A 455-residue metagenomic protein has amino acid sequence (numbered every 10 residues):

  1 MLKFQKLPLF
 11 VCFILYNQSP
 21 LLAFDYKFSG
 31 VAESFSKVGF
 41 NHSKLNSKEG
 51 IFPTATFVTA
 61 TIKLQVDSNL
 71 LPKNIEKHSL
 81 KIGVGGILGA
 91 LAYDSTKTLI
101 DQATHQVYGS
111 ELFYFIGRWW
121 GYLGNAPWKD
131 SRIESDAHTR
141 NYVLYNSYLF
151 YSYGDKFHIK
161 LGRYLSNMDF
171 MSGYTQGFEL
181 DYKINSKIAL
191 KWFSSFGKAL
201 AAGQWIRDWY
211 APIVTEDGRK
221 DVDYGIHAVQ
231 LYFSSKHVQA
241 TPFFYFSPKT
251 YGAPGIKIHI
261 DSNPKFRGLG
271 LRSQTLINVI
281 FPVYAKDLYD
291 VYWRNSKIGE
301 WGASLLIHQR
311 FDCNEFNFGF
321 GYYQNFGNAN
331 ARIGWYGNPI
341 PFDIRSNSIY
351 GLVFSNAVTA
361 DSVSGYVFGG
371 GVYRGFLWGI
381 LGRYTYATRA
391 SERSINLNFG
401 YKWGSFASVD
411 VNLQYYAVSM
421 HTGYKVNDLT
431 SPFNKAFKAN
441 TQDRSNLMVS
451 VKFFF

Functional and structural regions predicted by a protein language model:
L2-D25: Classical Sec-dependent N-terminal signal peptides that target proteins to the secretory pathway
P20-I159, G371, I380, N398-G400 (+2 more regions): Beta-barrel outer-membrane channel/assembly domains of diderm bacteria
L21-F28, D67-I82, K156, K187-A189 (+5 more regions): Short loop/turn motifs that connect adjacent beta-strands in outer-membrane beta-barrel proteins
F24, T54-I62, R140-Y145, S172-Q176 (+6 more regions): Residues that define the transmembrane beta-barrel architecture of outer-membrane proteins
I62-S68, S147-Y151, F178-Y182, V229-S235 (+6 more regions): Residues on the lipid-exposed face of transmembrane beta-strands in outer-membrane beta-barrel proteins
A92, K191-G255, D261-D343, A360 (+1 more regions): Outer-membrane beta-barrel translocator/channel fold
D155-M168, G173, F178, L190-S194 (+9 more regions): Transmembrane beta-strand segments that form the barrel wall of outer-membrane beta-barrel proteins
Y323-K402: C-terminal structural cap/anchor segments
